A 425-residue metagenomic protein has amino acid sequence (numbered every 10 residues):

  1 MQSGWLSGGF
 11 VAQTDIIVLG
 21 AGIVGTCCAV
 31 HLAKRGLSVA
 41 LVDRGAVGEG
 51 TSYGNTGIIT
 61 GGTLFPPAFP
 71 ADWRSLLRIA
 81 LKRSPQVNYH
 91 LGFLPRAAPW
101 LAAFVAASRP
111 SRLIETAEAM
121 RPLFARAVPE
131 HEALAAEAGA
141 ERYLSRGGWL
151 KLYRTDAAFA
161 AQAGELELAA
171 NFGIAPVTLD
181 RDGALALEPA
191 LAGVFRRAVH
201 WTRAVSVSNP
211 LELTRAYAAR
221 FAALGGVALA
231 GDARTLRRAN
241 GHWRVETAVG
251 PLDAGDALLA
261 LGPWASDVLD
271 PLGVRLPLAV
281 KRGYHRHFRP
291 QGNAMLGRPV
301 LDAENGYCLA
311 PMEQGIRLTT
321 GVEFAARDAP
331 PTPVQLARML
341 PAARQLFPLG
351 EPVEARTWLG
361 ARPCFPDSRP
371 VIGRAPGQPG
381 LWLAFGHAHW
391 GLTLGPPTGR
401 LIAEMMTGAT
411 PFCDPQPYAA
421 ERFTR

Functional and structural regions predicted by a protein language model:
T14-L41: N-terminal Rossmann-like FAD-binding beta1-loop-alpha1 element of flavoenzymes
K34-G54: Glycine-rich FAD pyrophosphate-binding loop
N55-I59, T63, F69-A107, T235-R238 (+3 more regions): Active-site substrate-recognition segment that forms the wall of the catalytic cavity or substrate channel
A98-A219: Rossmann-like flavin
P176, P210, E304, Q345-R425: C-terminal catalytic lobe of FAD-dependent flavoproteins
L179-L187, V227-W243: A conserved short coil-to-beta-strand element within the FAD-binding core of flavoproteins
